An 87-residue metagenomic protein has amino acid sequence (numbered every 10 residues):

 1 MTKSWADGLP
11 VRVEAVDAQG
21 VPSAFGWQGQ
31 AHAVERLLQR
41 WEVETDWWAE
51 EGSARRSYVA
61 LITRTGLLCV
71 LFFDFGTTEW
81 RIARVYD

Functional and structural regions predicted by a protein language model:
M1-D87: Non-catalytic peripheral regions of nucleotide-handling enzymes
